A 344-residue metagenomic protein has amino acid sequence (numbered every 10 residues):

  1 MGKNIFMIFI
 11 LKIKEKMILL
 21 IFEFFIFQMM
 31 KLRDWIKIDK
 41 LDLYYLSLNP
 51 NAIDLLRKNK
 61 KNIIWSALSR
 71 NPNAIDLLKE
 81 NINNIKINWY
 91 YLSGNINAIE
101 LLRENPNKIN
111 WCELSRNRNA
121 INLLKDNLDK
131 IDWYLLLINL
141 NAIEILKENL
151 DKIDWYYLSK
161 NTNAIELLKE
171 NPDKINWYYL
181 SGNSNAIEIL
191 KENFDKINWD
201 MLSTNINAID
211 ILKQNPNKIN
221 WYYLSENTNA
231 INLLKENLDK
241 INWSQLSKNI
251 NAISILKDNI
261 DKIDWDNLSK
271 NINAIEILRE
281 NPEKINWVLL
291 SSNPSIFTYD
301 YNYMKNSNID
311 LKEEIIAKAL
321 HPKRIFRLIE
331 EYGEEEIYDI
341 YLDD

Functional and structural regions predicted by a protein language model:
I10-D344: Alpha-helical scaffold segments
